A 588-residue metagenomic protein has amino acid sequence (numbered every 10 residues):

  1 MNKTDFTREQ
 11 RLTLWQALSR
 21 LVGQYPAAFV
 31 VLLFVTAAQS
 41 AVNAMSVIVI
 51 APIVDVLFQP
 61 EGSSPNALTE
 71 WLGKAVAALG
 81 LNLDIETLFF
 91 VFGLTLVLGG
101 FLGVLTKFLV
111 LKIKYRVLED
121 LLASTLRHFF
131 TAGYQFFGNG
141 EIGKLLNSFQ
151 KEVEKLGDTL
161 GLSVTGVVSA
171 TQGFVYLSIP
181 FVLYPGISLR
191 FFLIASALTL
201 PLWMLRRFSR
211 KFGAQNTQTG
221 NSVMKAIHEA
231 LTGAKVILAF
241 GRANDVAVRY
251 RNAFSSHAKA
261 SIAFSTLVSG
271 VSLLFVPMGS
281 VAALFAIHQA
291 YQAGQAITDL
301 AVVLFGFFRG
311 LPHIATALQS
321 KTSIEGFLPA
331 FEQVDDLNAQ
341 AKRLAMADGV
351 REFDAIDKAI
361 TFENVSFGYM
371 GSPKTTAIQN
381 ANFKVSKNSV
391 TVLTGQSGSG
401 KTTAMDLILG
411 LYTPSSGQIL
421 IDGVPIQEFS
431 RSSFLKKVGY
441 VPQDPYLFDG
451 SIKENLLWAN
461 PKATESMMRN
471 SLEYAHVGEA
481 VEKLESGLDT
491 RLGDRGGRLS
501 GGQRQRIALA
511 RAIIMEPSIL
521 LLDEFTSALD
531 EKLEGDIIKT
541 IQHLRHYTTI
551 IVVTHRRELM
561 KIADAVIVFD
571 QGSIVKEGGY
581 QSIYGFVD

Functional and structural regions predicted by a protein language model:
M1-S46, F58-F92, L105-V110, K114 (+6 more regions): Membrane-integrated ABC transporters
N2-F6, E61-G62, Y115, A123-V153 (+6 more regions): Short intracellular "coupling" helices and adjacent cytoplasmic loop segments at the cytosolic face of multi-pass
K3, T7, R11, V42-D55 (+14 more regions): Juxtamembrane helix-loop junctions of ABC transporter transmembrane domains
L98, V164-R206, I262-L304: A hydrophobic transmembrane-helix motif
A123, L420, K453-G493, I538-K539 (+2 more regions): ABC ATPase nucleotide-binding domain helical subdomain, centered on the C-loop/LSGGQ "ABC signature"
L238, R242, T266-S269, G310-L337 (+1 more regions): Cytosolic ends of transmembrane helices, especially the final helix of ABC transmembrane type-1 domains
L409: Helix-to-loop junction immediately C-terminal to a conserved catalytic motif
M515, H546: Conserved signature/switch motifs of ABC ATPase nucleotide-binding domains
